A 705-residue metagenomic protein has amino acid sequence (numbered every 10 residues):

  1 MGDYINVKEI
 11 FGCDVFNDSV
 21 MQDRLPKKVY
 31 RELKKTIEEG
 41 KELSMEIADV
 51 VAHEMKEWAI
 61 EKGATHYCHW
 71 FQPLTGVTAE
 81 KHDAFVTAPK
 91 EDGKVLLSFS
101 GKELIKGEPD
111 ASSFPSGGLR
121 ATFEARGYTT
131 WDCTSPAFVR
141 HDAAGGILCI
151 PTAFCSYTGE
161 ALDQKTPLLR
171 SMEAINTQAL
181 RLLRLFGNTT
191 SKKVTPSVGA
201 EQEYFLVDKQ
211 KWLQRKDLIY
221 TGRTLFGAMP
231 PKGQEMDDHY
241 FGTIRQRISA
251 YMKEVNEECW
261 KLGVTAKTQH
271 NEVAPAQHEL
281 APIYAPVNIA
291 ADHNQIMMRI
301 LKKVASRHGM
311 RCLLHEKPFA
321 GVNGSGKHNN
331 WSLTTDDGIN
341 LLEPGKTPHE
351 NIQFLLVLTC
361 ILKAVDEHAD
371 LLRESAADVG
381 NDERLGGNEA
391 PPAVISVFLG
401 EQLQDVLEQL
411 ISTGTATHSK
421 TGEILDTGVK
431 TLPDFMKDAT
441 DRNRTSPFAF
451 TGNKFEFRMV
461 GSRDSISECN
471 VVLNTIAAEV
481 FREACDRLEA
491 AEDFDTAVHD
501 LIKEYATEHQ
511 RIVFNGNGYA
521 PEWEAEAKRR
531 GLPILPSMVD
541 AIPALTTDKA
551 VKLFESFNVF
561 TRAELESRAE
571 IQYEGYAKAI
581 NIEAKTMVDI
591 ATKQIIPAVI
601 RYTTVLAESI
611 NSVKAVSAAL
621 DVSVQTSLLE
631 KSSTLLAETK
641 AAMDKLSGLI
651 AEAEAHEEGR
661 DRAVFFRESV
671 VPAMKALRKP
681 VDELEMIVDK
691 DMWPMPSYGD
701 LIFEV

Functional and structural regions predicted by a protein language model:
M1, I10-D18, T177, R181-L183: Flexible inter-domain linker/hinge segments
M1-V7, E704-V705: Basic/polar N-terminal segments that are highly enriched at the extreme N-terminus, encompassing both cleavable
I10-A125: Active-site core of metal-dependent hydrolases
A64, C68-W70, H293-R307, L333 (+3 more regions): Hydrophobic/aromatic-rich, well-ordered segments within soluble, folded domains that form packed cores
G76-D92, P109-S112, G117, R215 (+5 more regions): Short linear, low-complexity motifs centered on an aromatic residue
T87-T122, D237, C360-I361, A484-D493 (+2 more regions): Short, intrinsically disordered, low-complexity segments enriched in Ser/Thr and Pro
A125-L314, N323-G326, L333-E570: Glycine-rich, acidic/polar active-site loops that bind/position phosphate-bearing ligands
Y505-V705: C-terminal amphipathic alpha-helical interaction region
